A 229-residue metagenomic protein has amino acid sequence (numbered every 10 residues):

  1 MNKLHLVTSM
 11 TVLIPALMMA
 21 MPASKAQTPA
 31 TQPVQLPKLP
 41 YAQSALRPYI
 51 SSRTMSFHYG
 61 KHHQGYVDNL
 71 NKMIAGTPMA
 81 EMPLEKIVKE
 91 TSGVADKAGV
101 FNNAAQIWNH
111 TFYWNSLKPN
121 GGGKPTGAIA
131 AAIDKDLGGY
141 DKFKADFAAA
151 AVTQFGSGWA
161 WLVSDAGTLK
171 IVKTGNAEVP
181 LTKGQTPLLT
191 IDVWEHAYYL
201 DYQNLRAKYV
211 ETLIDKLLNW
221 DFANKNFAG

Functional and structural regions predicted by a protein language model:
M1-T11: Bacterial N-terminal signal peptides that target proteins for export
K3, A20-A23: N-terminal leader/targeting segments
S9-A20: Bacterial N-terminal signal peptides
S24-G229: Feature for soluble, non-membrane regions of globular proteins
